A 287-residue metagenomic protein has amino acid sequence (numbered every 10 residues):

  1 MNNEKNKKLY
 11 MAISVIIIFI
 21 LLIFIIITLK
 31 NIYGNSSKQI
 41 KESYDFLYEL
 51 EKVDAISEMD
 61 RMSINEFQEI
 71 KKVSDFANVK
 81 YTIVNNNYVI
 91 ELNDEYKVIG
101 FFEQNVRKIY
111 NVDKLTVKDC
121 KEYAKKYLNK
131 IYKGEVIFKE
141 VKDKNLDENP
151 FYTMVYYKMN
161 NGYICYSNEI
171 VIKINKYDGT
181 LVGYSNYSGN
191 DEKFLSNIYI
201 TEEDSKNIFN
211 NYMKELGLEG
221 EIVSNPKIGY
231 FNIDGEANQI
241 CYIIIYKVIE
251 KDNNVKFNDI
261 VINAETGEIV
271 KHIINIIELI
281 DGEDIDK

Functional and structural regions predicted by a protein language model:
M1-K287: Long, terminal "pre-/pro-" and other extracytoplasmic accessory regions that lie outside the mature folded/catalytic
